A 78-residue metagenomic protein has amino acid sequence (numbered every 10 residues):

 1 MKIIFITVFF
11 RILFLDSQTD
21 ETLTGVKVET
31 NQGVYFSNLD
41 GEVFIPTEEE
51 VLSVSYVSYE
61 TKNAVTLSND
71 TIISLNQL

Functional and structural regions predicted by a protein language model:
M1-F9: Beta-strand-rich domain onsets/edges
F10-Q18, G41: A short, amphipathic beta-strand motif
L13-L15, K27, S53: Beta-strand-dominated extracellular/periplasmic modules and repeats in secreted or surface-exposed proteins
Q18-Q32, T47: Short, ordered, surface-exposed loop/turn motifs in non-cytosolic proteins
L23, V43-V51, V65-T66: Short Pro-Gly-centered beta-turn/loop motif in secreted/extracellular proteins
G33-E42: Short, acidic Ser/Thr/Gly-rich low-complexity loop/linker segments typical of extracellular and cell-surface proteins
S53-S68, L78: A short, solvent-exposed loop/turn motif at the edges and junctions of modular extracellular/periplasmic domains
